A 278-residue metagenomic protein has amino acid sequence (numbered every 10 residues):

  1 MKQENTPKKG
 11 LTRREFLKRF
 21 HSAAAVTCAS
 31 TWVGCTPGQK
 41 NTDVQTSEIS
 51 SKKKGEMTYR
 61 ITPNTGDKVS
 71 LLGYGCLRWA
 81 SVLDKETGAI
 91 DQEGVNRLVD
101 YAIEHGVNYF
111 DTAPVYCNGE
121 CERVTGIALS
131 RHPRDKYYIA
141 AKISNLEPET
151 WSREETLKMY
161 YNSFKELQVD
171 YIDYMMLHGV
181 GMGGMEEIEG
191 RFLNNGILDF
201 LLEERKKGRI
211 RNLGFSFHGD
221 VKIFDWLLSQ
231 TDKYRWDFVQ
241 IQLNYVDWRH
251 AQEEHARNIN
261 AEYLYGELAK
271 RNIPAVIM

Functional and structural regions predicted by a protein language model:
M1-E15: N-terminal secretory signal peptides
T12-V33: N-terminal export leaders
R14, V180-M278: Beta/alpha (TIM)-barrel catalytic core signal, keyed to glycine-rich beta->alpha loops juxtaposed to Asp/Glu that bind
W32-G73: C-terminal segment of N-terminal export signals and the immediately downstream linker at the start of the mature
T62, Y74, F110, T125 (+5 more regions): Conserved, mostly hydrophobic/aromatic
G88-A102, S152-E166, V221-L228: Short, acidic/polar
T112-A128, M185: Glycine-rich, proline-tolerant flexible connector loops at the mouths of alpha/beta enzymes
L167-E187: Active-site groove signature of glycoside hydrolases
